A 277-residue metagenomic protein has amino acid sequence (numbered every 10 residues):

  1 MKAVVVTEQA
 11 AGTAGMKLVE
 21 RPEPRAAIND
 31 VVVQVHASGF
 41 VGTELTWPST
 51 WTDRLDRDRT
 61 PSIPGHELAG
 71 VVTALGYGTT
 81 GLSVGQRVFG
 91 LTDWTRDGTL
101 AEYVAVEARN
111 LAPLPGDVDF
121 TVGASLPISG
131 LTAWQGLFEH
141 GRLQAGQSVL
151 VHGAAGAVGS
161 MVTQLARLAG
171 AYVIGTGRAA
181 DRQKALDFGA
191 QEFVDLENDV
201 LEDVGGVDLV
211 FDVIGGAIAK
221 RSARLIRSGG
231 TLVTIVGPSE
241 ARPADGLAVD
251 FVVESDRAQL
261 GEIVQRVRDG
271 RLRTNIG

Functional and structural regions predicted by a protein language model:
Q9, G177-D181, N198-D199, T234-A241: Short, polar loop motifs at secondary-structure junctions
P22-F40, T52-T95: Glycine-rich beta-strand-centered segment in the early N-terminal region that forms part of a ligand/cofactor-binding
R57, H66, G90-G153: NAD(P)H dinucleotide-binding glycine-rich loop of Rossmann-like/cofactor-binding domains, especially the beta1-alpha1
T73, I174-T176, V233: Conserved beta-strand positions in the Rossmann-like core of class I SAM-dependent methyltransferases
V84, L126-N198: Mid-domain Rossmann-like dinucleotide-binding core that forms the NAD(H)/NADP(H) cofactor-binding site
R87, S148, Y172, G230-T231 (+1 more regions): Short glycine-centered segments of the SAM/dcSAM-binding site in methyltransferase folds
E202-L209: A short acidic, Gly/Pro-enriched loop at the edge of an enzyme's catalytic core that lines a small-molecule cofactor
V213-N275: Glycine-rich phosphate-binding loop and adjacent beta-alpha segment of Rossmann(oid) nucleotide-cofactor-binding
